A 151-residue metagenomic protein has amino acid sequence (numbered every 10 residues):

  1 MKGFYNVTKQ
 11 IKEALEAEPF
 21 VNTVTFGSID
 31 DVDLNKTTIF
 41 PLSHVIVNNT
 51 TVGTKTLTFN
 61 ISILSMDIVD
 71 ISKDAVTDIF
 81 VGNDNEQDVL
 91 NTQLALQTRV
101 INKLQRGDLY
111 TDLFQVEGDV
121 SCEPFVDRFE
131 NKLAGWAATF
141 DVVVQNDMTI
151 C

Functional and structural regions predicted by a protein language model:
M1-E13, V52-T58, R106-C151: Short, charged interaction patches at domain edges and termini
M1-T56, K103, G107-Y110: Small/polar-rich, solvent-exposed N-terminal microdomains that initiate assembly or binding
F4, G82-Q93: Residue-level preference for long, well-ordered alpha-helices that form the structural scaffold of enzyme catalytic
V21-T23, P41, D74, D78 (+2 more regions): A generic structural signal for ordered alpha-helices
L42-S43, I61, A138: A broad, low-specificity signal marking well-ordered, structured residues that form hydrophobic/aromatic
S62-D84: Short acidic, glycine/tyrosine-flanked loop/strand segments centered on an H-E-D-like triad
D88-V116: Short, hydrophobic/π-rich interface segment
